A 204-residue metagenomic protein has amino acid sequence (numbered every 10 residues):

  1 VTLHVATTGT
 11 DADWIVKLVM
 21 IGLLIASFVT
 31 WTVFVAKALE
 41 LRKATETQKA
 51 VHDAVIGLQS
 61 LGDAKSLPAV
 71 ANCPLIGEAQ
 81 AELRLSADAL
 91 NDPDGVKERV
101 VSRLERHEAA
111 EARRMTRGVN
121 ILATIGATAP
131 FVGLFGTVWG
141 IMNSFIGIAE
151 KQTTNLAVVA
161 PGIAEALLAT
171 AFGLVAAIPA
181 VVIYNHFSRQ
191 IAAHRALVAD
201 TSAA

Functional and structural regions predicted by a protein language model:
V1-H52: Hydrophobic membrane-targeting segments
A6-V16, A109-G126, A157-L168: Alpha-helical membrane-interface segments at transmembrane helix boundaries
V16, V29, A36, A129-V132 (+3 more regions): Residue-level micro-sites within transmembrane alpha helices that shape and flank functional polar/acidic positions
V19-G22, A26-V29, A129-V132, G136-W139 (+1 more regions): Residue-level signal for the membrane-embedded core of alpha-helical transmembrane segments, especially mid-helix
E46-N155, V182-A204: Predominantly long cytosolic amphipathic alpha-helical stalk/bundle segments
A166-V182: Hydrophobic alpha-helical transmembrane segments of polytopic membrane proteins
